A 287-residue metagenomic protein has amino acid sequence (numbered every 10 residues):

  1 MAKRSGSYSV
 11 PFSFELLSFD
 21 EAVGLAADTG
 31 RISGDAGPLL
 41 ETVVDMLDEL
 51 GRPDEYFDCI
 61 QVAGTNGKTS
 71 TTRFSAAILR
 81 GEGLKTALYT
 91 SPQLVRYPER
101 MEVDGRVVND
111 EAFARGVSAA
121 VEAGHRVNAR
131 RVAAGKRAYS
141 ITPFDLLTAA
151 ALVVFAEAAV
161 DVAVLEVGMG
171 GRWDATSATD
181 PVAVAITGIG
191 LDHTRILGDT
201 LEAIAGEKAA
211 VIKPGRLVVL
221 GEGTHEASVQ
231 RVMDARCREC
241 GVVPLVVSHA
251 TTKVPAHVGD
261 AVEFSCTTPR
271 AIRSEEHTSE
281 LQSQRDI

Functional and structural regions predicted by a protein language model:
M1-G64, T71-E82, Y89, A129-A138: Short functional linear segments
D20, Q284-I287: Extended, polar beta-sheet/loop recognition surfaces of beta-rich domains that mediate binding to diverse ligands
L40, D45-E55, G81-T179, R195-L197 (+2 more regions): ATP-dependent carboxylate-amine ligase catalytic core
V62, L94, G170, T251-K253: Positions that flank functional sites
G64, F144, G221-G223: Glycine- and other small-residue-rich loops at beta-strand/loop junctions that grip anionic moieties
T86, T176, S279, S283-R285: Short glycine/threonine-rich catalytic loop with a Thr-x-Gly-x-Asp
V127-A134, A159-E166, P181-S274, S279 (+1 more regions): Acidic, Mg2+-coordinating active-site environments of NTP-dependent enzymes
